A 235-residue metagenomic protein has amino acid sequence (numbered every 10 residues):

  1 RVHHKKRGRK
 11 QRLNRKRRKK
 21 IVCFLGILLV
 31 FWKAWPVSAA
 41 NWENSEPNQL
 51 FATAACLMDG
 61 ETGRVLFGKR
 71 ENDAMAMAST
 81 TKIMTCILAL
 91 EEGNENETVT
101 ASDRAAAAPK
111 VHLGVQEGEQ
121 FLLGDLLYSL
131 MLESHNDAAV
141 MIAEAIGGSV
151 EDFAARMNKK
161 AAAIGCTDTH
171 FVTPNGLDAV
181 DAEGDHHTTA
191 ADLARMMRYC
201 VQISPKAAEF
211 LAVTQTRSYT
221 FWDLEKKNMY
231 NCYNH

Functional and structural regions predicted by a protein language model:
R1-R17: N-terminal Lys/Arg-rich, disordered targeting/topogenic segments
K20-T80, E95-E97, A154: Beta-lactamase-like hydrolase cores
A40-L50, G148-H235: Penicillin-recognizing serine hydrolase domain
F67-L88, T98-T100, F121-S129: Short active-site loop at a secondary-structure junction that contains or immediately precedes the catalytic residue(s)
E91-A105, S204-Q215: Short, well-structured active-site flanking segments
T100-H112, A179, S218-F221: Acidic helix-start/capping segments at beta-turn-to-alpha-helix junctions
D103-E117, M157-H170: Active-site helix/loop module of the DD-peptidase/beta-lactamase fold, centered on the serine-lysine SxxK catalytic
A108-I142, A190, N228-H235: Conserved catalytic neighborhood of penicillin-recognizing serine enzymes
